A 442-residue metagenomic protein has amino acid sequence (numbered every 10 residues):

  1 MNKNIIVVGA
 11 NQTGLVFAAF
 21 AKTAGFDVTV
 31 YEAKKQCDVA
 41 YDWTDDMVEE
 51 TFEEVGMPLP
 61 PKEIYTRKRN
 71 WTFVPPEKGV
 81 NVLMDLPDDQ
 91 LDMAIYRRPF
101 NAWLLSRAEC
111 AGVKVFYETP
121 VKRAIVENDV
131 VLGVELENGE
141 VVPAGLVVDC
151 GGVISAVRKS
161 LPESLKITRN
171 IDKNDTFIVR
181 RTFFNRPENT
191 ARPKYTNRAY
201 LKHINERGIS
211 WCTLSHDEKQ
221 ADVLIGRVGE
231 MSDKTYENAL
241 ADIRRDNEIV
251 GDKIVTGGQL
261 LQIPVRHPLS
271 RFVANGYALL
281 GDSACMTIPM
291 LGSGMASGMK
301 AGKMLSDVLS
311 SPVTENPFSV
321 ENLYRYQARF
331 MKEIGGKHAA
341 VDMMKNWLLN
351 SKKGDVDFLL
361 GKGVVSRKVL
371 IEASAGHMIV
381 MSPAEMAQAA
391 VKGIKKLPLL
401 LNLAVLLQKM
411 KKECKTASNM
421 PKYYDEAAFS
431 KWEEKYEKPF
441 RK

Functional and structural regions predicted by a protein language model:
M1-I5: Extreme N-terminal starter segment of soluble prokaryotic enzymes
I6-A10, F20-Y41: Glycine-rich FAD pyrophosphate-binding loop
G14-L15: N-terminal Rossmann-fold NAD(P) dinucleotide-binding loop
K35-P75: N-terminal FAD cofactor-binding segment of flavoenzymes
L86-S106, V228-T235: Short beta-strand to alpha-helix junction loop
R107-I249: Predominantly flavin-linked oxidoreductase catalytic cores and closely associated redox partners
V141, M231-T314, F318-Q327, M331-K332: FAD/FMN-dependent oxidoreductases across multiple families
S310-K442: C-terminal helical "tail/cap" subdomain of flavin- and related membrane-associated enzymes
